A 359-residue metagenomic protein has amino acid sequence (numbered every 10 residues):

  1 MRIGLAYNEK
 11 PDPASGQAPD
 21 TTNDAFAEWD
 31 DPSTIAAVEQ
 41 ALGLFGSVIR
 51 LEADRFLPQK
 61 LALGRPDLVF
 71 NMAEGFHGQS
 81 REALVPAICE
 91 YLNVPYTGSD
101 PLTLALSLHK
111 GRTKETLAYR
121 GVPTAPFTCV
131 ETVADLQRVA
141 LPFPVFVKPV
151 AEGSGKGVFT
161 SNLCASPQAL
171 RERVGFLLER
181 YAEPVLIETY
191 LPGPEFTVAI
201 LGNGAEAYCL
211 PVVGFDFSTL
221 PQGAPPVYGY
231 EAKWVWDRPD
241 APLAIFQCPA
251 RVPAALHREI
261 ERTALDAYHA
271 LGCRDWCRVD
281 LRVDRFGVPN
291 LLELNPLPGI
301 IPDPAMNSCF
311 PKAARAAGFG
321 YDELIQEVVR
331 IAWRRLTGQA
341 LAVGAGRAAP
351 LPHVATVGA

Functional and structural regions predicted by a protein language model:
M1-T97, L102, L106-L108, Y119 (+4 more regions): ATP-binding N-terminal substructure of ATP-dependent carboxylate-amine bond-forming enzymes
M1-Y7, A62-R65, A105-P194, N203-A205 (+1 more regions): Active-site nucleotide/adenylate-binding loops and adjacent lid/helix of ATP-dependent enzymes
D12-Q17, G153-K156, D237-D240, I301-D303: Short acidic/His/Gly/Ser-rich catalytic and metal-binding motifs that mark active-site loops of diverse hydrolases
V48, P95-Y96, T124, V145 (+1 more regions): Hydrophobic beta-strand scaffold residues
T116-G121, A207, A250-A359: ATP-dependent carboxylate activation and anion-phosphoryl transfer catalytic cores that bind Mg-ATP to form
V145, G202, G214, N295-P296: Short beta-strand elements
P167-R262, V283, V288-N290: Phosphate-binding site of ATP-dependent enzymes
